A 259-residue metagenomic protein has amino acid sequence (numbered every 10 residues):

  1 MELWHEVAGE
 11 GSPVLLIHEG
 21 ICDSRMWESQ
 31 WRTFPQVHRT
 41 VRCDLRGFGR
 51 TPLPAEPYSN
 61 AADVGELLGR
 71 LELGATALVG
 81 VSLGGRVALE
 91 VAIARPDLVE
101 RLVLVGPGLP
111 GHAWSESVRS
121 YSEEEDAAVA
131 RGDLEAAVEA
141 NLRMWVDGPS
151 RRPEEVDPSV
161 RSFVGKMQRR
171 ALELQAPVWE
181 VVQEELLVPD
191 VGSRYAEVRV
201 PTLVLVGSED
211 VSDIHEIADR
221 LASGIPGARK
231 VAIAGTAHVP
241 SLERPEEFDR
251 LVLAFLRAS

Functional and structural regions predicted by a protein language model:
E2-L53, L67: Conserved HGGG/HGGXW glycine-rich cap/lid loop of the alpha/beta-hydrolase fold
A61-T76: Conserved acidic catalytic loop of the alpha/beta-hydrolase fold
L78-G80, V105: Short beta-strand immediately N-terminal to the catalytic nucleophile in serine-hydrolase-like folds
G80, G84, A88: Gly/Ala-rich beta-loop-alpha elbow adjacent to hydrolase catalytic centers
E90-A94, L98-R131: Flexible "cap/lid" loop of the alpha/beta hydrolase fold
R131-P189, R194: Conserved alpha/beta-hydrolase catalytic His-Asp/Glu region
K166-S223, A232: Conserved serine/cysteine hydrolase catalytic core
P226-S259: Catalytic active-site module of serine/aspartate enzymes centered on a nucleophile-bearing elbow/loop
